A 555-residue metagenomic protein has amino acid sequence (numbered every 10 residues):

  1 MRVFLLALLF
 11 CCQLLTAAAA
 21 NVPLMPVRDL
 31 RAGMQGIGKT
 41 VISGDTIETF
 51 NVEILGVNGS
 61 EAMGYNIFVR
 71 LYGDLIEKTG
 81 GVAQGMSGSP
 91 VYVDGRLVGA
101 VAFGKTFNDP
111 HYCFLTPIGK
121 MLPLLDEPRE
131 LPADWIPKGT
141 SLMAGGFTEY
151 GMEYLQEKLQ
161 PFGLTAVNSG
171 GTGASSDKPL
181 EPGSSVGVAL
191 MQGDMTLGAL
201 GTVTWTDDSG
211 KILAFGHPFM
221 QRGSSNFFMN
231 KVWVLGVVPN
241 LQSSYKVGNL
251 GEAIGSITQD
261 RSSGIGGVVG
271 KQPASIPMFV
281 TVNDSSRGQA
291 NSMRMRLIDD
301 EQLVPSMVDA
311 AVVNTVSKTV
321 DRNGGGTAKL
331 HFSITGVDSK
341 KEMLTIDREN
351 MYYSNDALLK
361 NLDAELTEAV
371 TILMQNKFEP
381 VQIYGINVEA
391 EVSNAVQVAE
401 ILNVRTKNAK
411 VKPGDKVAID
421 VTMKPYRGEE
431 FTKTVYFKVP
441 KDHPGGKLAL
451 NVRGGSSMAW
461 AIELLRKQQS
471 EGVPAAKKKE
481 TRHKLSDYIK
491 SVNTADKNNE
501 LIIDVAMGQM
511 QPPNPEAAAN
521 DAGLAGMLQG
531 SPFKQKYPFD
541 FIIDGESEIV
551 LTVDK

Functional and structural regions predicted by a protein language model:
L5-L14: Bacterial N-terminal signal peptides
A17-K555: Terminal presequence/propeptide segments associated with secretion/organelle targeting and zymogen/polyprotein
